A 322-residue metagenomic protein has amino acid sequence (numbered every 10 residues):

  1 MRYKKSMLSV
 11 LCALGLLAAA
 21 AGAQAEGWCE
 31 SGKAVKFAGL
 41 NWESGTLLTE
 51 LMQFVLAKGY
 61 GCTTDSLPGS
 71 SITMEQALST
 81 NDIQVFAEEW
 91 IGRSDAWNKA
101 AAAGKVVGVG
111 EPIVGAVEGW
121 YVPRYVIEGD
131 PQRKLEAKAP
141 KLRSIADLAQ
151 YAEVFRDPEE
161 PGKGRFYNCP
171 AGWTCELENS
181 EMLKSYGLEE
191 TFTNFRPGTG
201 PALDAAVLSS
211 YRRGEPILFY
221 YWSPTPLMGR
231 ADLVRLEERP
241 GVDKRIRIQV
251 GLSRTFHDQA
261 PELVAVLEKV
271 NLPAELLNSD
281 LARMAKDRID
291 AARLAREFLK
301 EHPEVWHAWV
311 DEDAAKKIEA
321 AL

Functional and structural regions predicted by a protein language model:
Q24-F37, F155-K163, H307-W309: Immediate post-signal peptide segment of exported/extracytoplasmic ligand-binding proteins
C29-S44, C62-L67, K163-Y167, L267: Short, well-ordered beta-strand elements
K33, S44, G172-T193, G200-D204 (+2 more regions): An extracytoplasmic/periplasmic, membrane-proximal ligand-sensing/linker region
E43-C62, E181-K184: Short, polar/charged alpha-helical segment
G69-P131: N-terminal segment of the mature folded domain
A77, I83-W90, Y167-E238: Ligand-binding pocket segment of bilobal, Venus flytrap-like solute-binding proteins
V106-R165: A conserved helix-loop-strand patch within extracytoplasmic ligand-binding domains of the periplasmic binding
G110-W120, P201-A202, L227-E268, P273-A274: Periplasmic-binding protein-like
